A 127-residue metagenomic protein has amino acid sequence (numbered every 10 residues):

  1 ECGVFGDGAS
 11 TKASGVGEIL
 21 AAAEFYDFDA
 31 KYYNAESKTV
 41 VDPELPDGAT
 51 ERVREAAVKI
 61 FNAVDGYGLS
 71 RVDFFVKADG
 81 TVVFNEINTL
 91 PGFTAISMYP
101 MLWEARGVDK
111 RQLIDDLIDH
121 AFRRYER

Functional and structural regions predicted by a protein language model:
E1-E55, V76, T81-V83: Phosphate-binding site of ATP-dependent enzymes
E44-R127: ATP-dependent carboxylate activation and anion-phosphoryl transfer catalytic cores that bind Mg-ATP to form
